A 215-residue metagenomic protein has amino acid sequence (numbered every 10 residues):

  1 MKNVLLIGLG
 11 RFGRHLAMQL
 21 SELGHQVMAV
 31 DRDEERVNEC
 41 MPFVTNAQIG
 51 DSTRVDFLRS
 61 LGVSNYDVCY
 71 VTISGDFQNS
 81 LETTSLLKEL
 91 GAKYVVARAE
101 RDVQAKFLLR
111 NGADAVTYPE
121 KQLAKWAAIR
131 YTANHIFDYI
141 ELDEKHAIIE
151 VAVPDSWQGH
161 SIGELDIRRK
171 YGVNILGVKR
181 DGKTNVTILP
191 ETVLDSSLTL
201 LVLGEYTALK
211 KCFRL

Functional and structural regions predicted by a protein language model:
M1-L215: Cytosolic regulatory regions of ion transport systems
